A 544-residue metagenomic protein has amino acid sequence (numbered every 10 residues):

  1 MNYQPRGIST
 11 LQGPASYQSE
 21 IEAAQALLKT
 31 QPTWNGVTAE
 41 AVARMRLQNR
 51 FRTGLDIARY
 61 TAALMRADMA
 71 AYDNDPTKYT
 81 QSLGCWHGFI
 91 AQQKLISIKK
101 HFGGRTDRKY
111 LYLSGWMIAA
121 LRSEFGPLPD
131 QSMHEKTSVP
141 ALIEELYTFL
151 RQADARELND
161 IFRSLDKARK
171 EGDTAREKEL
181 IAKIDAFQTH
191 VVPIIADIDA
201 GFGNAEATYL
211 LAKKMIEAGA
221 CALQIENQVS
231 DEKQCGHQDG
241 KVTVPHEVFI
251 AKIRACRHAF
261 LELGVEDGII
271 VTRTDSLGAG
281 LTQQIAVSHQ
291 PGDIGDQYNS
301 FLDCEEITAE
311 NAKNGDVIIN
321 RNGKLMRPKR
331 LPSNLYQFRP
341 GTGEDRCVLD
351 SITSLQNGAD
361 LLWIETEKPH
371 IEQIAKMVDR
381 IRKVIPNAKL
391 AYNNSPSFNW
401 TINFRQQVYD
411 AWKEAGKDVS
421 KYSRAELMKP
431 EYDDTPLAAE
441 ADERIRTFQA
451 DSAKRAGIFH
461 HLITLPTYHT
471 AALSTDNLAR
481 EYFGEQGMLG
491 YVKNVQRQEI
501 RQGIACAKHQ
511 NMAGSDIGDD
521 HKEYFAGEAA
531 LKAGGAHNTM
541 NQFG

Functional and structural regions predicted by a protein language model:
M1-N2: Non-Sec secretion/translocation targeting segments of pathogen effectors
L11-A456, L462, A526-G544: Alpha/beta enzyme core
E372, A472-L473: Extracytoplasmic/secreted cell-surface and envelope-processing proteins
T401, H469-T470: A SIS-like phosphosugar-recognition module
I463-Y468: Short acidic/histidine-rich active-site segments
S474, L478-N494: Long, continuous compositionally biased terminal/linker segments
K493-G544: C-terminal functional modules
